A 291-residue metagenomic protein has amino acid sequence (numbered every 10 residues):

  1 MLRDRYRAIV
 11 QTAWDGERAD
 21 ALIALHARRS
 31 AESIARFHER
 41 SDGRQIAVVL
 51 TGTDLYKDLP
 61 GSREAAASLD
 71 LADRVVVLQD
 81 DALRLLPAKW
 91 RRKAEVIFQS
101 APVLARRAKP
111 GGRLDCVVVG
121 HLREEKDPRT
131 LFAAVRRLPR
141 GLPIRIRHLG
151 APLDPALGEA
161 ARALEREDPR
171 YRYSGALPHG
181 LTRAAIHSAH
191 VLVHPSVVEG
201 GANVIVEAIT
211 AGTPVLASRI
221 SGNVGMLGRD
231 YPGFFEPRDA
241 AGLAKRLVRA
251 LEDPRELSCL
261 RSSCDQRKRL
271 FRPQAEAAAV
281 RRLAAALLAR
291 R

Functional and structural regions predicted by a protein language model:
L69, A176-L177, A184-A189: Short alpha-helical donor nucleotide-sugar binding micro-motif in glycosyltransferases
D70-L104: A short, active-site helix/loop in glycosyltransferases that binds the activated sugar's phosphate group
A108-K126, L131-R137, I146-L149: Conserved donor-binding/catalytic core segment of Leloir-type glycosyltransferases
R145-E159, G175: Glycosyltransferase donor-sugar binding loop
G158-G180: Nucleotide-activated donor-binding/catalytic signature segment of Leloir-type glycosyltransferases, i.e., the conserved
V197: Aromatic "clamp/platform" in nucleotide-sugar-dependent glycosyltransferases that forms part of the donor/acceptor
P214-A217: Short hydrophobic beta-strand element within catalytic cores of glycosyltransferases and related nucleotide-activated
R229-A240, R249-R255: Conserved acidic donor-binding segment of nucleotide-sugar-dependent glycosyltransferases
